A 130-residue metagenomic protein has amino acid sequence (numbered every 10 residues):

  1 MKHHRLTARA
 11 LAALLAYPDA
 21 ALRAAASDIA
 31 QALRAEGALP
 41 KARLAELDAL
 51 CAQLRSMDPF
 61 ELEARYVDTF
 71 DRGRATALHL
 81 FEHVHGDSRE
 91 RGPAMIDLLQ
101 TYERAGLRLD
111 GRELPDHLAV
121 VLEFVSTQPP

Functional and structural regions predicted by a protein language model:
M1-L118, L122-P130: Charged, alpha-helix-forming regions
